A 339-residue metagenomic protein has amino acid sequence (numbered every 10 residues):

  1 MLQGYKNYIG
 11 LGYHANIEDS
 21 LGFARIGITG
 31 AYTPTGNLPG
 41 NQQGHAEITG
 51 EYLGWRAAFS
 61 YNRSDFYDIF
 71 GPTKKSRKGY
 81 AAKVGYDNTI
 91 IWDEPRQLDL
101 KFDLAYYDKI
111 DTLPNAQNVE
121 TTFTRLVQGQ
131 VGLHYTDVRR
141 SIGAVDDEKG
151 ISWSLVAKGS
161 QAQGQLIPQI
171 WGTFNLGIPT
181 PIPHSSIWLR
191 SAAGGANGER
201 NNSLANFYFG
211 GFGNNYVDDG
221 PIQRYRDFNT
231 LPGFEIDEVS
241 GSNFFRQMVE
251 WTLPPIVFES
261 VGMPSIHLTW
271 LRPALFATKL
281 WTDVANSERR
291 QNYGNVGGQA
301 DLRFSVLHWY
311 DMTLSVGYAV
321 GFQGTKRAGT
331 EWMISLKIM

Functional and structural regions predicted by a protein language model:
M1-E51, F123-D147, E238, N243 (+1 more regions): Outer-membrane beta-barrel initiation region
L2-G4, D19, G30-G36, Y52-G54 (+11 more regions): Transmembrane beta-strands of outer-membrane beta-barrel pores
N7-L11, G22-I26, E51-A57, K78-Y80 (+10 more regions): Outer-envelope beta-barrel architecture signal
L11-D19, G40-S60, R77-I90, V127-D137 (+5 more regions): Feature captures outer-membrane beta-barrel proteins of Gram-negative bacteria and organelles
A24-I28, V257-P264, V284-S287, H308-M312: Extended hydrophobic-aromatic, low-complexity segments
E51-T121, L189-F234, Y318-I334: Outer-membrane beta-barrel translocator/channel fold
P72, V119-L275, D283-A285, K326 (+2 more regions): C-terminal outer-membrane beta-barrel translocator/porin domains of Gram-negative envelope proteins and their
S315: Conserved, short, structured surface segments that act as functional micro-motifs
